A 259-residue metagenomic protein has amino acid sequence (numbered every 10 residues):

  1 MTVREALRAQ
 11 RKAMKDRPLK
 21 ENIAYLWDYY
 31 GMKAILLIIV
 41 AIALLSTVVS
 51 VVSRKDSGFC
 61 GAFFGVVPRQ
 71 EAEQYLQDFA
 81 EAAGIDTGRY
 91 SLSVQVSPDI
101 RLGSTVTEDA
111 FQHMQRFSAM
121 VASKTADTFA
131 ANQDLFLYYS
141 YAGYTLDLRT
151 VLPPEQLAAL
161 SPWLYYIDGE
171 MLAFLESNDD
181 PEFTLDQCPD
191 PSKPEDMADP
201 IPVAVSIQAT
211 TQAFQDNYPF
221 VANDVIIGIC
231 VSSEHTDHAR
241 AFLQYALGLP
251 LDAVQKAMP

Functional and structural regions predicted by a protein language model:
R8-I23: Short, membrane-interfacial amphipathic segments enriched in basic
Y29-V52: Hydrophobic membrane-insertion alpha-helices, especially the h-region of bacterial N-terminal signal peptides
R54-Q133: Early extracytoplasmic/lumenal segment of secretory-pathway proteins
Y75, E234-Y245: Short amphipathic alpha-helical coupling segments at ligand-binding clamshell hinges and other catalytic/signaling
V106, F111-E195: Extracytoplasmic "Venus flytrap"/periplasmic binding protein-like
A158-L160, E176, A198-I229: Periplasmic-binding protein-like
F220-D237, V254-K256: A bilobed periplasmic-binding-protein/Venus flytrap-type ligand-binding module shared by bacterial periplasmic
A246-P259: Periplasmic-binding protein-like
